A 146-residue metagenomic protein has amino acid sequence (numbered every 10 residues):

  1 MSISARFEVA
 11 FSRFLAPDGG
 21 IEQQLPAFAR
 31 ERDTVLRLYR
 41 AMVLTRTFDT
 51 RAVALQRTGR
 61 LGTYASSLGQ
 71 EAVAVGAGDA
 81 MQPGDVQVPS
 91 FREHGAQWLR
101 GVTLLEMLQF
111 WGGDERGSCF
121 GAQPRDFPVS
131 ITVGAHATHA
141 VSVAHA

Functional and structural regions predicted by a protein language model:
M1-A27: Charged, compositionally biased N-terminal leader segments and the immediate start of the first structured element
F7-A10, V35, R60: A general marker of short, structured functional hotspots
R13-G19, R40-V53: N-terminal glycine-rich anion-binding loops that anchor highly charged ligand groups
F28-R32, T103-L104: General structural signal for secondary-structure boundaries
E31, R37-L38: Positively charged, low-complexity intrinsically disordered leader regions
T47-A146: Cofactor-binding active-site loop characterized by glycine-rich and histidine/acidic residues
